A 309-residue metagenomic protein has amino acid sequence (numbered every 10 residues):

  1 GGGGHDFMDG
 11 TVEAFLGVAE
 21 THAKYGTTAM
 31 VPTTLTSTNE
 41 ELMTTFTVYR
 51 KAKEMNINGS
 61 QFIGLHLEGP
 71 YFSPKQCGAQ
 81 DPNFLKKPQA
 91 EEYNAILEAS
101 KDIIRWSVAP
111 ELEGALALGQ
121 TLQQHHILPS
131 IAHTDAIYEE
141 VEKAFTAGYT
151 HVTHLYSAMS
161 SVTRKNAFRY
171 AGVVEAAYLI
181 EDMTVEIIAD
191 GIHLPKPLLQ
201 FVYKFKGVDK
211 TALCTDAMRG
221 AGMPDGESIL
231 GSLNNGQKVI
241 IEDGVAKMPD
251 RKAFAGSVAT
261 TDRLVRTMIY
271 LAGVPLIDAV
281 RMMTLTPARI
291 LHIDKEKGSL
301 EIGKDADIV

Functional and structural regions predicted by a protein language model:
G3-M8, L16-T45, S60-S73, S100-E111 (+3 more regions): Divalent metal-dependent hydrolysis catalytic cores, especially in the metallo-beta-lactamase
D9-V12, L16, T36-N39, M43 (+7 more regions): Electropositive phosphate-/nucleotide-binding environments in soluble metabolic enzymes
T11-E20, A117, A144: N-terminal glycine-/serine-/threonine-rich phosphate-binding loop
E20-A29, P74-A99, K143-T184, P224-F254: Active-site gating loops and adjacent loop-to-helix segments of metal-dependent hydrolytic enzymes
H22, L67, L122, V152 (+3 more regions): Conserved, mostly hydrophobic/aromatic
F46-E68, K75-A136: Metal-dependent enolase-superfamily TIM-barrel catalytic cores that perform enediolate-based chemistry
L97-D225: Active-site core of metal-dependent hydrolases
R169-I187, G191, Y203-T215, G220-K304 (+1 more regions): His/Asp/Glu-enriched, well-ordered alpha-helical/loop segment that forms or immediately abuts the divalent-metal
